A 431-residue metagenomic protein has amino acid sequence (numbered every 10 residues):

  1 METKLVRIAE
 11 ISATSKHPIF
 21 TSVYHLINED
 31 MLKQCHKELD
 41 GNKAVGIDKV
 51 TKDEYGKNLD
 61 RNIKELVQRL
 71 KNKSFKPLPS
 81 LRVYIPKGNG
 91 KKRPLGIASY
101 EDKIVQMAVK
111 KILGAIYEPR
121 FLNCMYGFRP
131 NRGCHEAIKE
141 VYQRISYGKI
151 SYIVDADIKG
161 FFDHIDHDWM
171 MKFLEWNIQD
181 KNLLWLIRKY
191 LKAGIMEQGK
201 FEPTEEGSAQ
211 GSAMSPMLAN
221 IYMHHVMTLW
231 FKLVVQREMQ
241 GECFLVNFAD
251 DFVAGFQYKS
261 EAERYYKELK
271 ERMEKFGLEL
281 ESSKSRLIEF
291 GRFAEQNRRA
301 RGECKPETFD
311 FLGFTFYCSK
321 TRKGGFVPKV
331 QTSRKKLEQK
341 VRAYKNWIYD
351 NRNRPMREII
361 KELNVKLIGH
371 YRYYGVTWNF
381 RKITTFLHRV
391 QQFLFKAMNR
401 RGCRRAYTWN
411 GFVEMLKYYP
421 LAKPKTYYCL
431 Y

Functional and structural regions predicted by a protein language model:
M1-V23, D30: Charged, compositionally biased N-terminal leader segments and the immediate start of the first structured element
I27-K33, P79-L81, G88, L191 (+1 more regions): Core structural elements
K33-N42, I47-P86, K92: Phosphate/adenylate-binding "loop-and-lid" substructures adjacent to NTP/NAD/dNTP-binding pockets in NTP-dependent
R69-Y84, G88, R120-F290: Conserved polymerase palm-domain catalytic core
M125, P203-S208, P328-K329, K345-I359 (+2 more regions): Short, solvent-exposed helix-loop connector elements
K192, L280-P355: A conserved non-catalytic segment of reverse transcriptases and RNA-directed RNA polymerases corresponding to the late
F244-F248, S285-F293, L363-K366, I383-Q391 (+1 more regions): A glycine-rich phosphate-binding loop feature that marks nucleotide/adenosyl-phosphate handling sites
F380-Y431: A terminal-accessory region detector
